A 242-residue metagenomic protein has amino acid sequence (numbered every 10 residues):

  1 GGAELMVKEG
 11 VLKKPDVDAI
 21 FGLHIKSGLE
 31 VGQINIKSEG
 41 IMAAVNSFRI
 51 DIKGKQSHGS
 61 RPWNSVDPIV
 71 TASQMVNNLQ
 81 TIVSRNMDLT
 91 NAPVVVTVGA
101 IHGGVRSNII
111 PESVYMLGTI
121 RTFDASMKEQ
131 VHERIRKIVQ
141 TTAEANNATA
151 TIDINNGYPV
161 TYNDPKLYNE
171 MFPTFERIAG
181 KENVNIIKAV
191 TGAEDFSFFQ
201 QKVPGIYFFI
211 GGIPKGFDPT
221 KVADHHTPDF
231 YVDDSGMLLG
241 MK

Functional and structural regions predicted by a protein language model:
G1-A100, V105-P111, A193-E194, P219: Histidine/acidic-residue-rich, glycine-tolerant segments that coordinate divalent metal ions
S73-K242: Metal-dependent amide/peptide-bond hydrolase catalytic core, centered on the "pita-bread" metallohydrolase fold
